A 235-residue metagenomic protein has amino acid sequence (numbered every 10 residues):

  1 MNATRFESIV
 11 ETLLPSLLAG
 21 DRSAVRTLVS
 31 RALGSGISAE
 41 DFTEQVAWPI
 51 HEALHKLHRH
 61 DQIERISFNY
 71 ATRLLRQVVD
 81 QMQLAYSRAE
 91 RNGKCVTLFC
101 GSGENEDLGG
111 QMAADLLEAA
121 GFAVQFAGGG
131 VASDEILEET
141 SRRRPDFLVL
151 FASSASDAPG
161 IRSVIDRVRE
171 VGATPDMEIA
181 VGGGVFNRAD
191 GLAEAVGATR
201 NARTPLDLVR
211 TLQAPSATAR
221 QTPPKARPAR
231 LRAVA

Functional and structural regions predicted by a protein language model:
M1-E90: Long amphipathic alpha-helical segments
S38, A123, D146, T199: Residue-level detector of anion-binding/catalytic polar loops
V96-T97: Conserved hydrophobic helix-helix packing surfaces used for dimerization/oligomerization
C100-L108: Active-site-adjacent loop and "lid" segments of alpha/beta metabolic enzymes
Q111-Q125: Short helix-loop-beta junction
E118, V131-D190: Cofactor-cradling patches in redox/metallo enzymes
A123-S133: A short glycine-rich beta-strand->turn/loop micro-motif centered on a GG-aromatic cluster
G184-A235: Peripheral docking tails and interdomain loops at the edges of cofactor- or intermediate-handling domains
